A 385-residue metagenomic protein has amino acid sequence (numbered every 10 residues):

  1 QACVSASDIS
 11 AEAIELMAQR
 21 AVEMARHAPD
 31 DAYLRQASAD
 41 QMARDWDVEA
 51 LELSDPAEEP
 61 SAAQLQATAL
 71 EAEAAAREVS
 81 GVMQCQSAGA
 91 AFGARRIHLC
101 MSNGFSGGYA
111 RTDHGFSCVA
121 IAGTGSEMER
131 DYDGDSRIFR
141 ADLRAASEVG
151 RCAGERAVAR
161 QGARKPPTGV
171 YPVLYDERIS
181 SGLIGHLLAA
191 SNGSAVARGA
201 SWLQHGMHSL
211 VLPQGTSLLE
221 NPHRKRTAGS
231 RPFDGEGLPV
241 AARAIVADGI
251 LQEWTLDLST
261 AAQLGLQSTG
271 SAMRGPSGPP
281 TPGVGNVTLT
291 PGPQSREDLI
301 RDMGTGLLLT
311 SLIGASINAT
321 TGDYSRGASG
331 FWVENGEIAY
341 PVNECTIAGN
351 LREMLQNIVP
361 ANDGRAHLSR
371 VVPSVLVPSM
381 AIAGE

Functional and structural regions predicted by a protein language model:
Q1-E385: N-terminal small-residue-enriched
